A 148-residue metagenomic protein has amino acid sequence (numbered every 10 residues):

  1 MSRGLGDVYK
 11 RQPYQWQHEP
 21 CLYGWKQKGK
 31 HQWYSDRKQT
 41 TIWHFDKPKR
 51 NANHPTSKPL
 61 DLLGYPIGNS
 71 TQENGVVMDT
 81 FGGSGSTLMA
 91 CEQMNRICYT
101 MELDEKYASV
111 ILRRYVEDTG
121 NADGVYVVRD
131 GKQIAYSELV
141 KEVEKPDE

Functional and structural regions predicted by a protein language model:
M1-L5, Y9: Single conserved hydrophobic/aromatic residue that forms the stacking wall/gate of nucleotide- or nucleobase-binding
L5, H18, R96: Short glycine-/polar-rich loops that comprise or flank the Walker A/P-loop and associated switch/sensor motifs
G6-D7, R50-N51, G131-I134: A short acidic, often aromatic-flanked loop/helix-cap motif at beta-alpha or helix-coil junctions that lines enzyme
K10-P20, L139-V143: Short, surface-exposed amphipathic charged segments that create phosphate/polyanion-binding patches used for binding
R11, P20-G75: Class I S-adenosyl-L-methionine
L62-R129: Conserved S-adenosyl-L-methionine
A122-E148: SAM-dependent methyltransferase catalytic region
